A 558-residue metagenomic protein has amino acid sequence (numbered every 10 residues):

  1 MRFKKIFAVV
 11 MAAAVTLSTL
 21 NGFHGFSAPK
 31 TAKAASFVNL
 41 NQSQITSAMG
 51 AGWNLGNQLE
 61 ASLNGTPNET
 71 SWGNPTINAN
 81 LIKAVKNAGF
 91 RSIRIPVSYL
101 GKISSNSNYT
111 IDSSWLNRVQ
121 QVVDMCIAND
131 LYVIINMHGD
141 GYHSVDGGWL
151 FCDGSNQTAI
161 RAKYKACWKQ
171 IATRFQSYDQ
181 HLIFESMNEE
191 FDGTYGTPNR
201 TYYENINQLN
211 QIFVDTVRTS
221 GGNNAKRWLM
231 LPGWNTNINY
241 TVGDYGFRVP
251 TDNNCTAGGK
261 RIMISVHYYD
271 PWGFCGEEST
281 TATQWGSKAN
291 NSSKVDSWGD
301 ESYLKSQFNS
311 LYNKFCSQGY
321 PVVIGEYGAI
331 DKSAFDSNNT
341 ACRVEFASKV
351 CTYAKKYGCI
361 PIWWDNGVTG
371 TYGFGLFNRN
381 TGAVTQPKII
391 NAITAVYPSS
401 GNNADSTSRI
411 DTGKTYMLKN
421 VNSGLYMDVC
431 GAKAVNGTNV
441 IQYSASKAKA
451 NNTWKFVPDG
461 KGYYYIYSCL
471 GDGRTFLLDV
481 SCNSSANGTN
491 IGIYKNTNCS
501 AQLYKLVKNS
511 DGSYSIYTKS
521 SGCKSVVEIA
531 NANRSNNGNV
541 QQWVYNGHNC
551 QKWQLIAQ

Functional and structural regions predicted by a protein language model:
M1-V10, G22: Bacterial N-terminal signal peptides that target proteins for export
M11, V15-T19: Hydrophobic core
T19-S36: Sec-dependent signal peptide cleavage junction
F37-L40, T46-W228, P232-T241, G370 (+2 more regions): Active-site mouth of glycoside hydrolases
N39-L81, M263-S265, D270-F315: Glycan-binding loop/region signatures in secreted carbohydrate-active enzymes
T158, A162-W298, N309-A329, K356-C359: Active-site region of glycoside hydrolase catalytic domains
A334-R409: Aromatic-rich peripheral "rim/lid" segments of glycoside hydrolase catalytic domains that contact and position glycan
D405-V435, A450-S485, Q502-R534, K552-Q558: Extracellular glycan-recognition/adhesion modules and their associated mucin-like linkers
